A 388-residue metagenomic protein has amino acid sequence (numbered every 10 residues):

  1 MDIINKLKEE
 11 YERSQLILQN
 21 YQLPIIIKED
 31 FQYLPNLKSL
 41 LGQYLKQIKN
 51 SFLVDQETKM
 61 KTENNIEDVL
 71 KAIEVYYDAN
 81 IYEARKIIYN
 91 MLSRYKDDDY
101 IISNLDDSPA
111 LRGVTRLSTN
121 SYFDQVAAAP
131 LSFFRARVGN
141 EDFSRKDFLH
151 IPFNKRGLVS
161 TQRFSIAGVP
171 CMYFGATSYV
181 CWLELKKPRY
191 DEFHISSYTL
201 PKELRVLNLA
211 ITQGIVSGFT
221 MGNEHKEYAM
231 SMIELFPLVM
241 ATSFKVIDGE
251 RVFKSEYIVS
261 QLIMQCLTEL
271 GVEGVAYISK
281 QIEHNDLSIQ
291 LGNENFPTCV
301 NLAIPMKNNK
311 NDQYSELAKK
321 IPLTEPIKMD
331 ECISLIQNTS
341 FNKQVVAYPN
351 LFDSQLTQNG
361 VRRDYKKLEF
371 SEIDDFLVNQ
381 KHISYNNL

Functional and structural regions predicted by a protein language model:
M1-P130, R135-K155, T161, P188 (+1 more regions): Active-site and NAD+-binding cores of ADP-ribose-processing enzymes
R163-V169: Short glycine-enriched loop/turn motifs at secondary-structure junctions
V169-G175: Short, well-ordered beta-strand elements within core beta-sheets of diverse protein domains
A176-T177, K280: Fold-independent oxyanion-binding glycine-rich loops and adjacent beta-strand/coil segments at enzyme active sites
S178-R189: Short active-site loop/helix that positions an aromatic residue
